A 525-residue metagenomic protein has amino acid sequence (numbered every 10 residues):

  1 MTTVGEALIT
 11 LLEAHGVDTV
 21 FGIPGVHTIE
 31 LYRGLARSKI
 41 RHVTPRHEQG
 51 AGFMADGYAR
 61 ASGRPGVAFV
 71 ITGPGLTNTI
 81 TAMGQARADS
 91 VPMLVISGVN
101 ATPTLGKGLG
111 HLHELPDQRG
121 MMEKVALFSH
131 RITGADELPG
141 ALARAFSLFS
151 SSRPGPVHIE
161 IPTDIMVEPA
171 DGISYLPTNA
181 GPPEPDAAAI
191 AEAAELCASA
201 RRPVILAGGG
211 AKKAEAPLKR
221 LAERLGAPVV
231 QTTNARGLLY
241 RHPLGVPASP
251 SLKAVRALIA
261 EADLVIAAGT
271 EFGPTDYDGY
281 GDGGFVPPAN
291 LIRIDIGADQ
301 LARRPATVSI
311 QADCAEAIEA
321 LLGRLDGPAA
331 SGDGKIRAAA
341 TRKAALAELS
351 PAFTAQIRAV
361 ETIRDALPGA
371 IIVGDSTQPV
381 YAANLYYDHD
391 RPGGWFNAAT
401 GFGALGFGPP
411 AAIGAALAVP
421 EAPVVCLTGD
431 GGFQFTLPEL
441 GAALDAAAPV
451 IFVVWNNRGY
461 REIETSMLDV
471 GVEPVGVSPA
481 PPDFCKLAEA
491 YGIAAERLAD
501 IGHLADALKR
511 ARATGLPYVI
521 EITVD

Functional and structural regions predicted by a protein language model:
M1-L325, T362-D365, P449-F452, A488 (+1 more regions): N-terminal alpha/beta PP-like core and its mobile active-site loop of ThDP/TPP-dependent enzymes
G5-L8, I23-A36, R337-E421: Active-site diphosphate/adenylate-binding microenvironment
G25, E215, R256, A312-A315 (+5 more regions): Conserved structured core elements
H47, K107-L112, A180-E192, A211 (+6 more regions): A general structural motif
T104, G108-H113, I259, L301-A302 (+3 more regions): Thiamine diphosphate
D136, P287-S376, A499-D525: Phosphate/pyrophosphate-binding active-site segments
T163-I165, Q378, V524: Active-site-proximal loop/turn and secondary-structure-junction residues that shape catalytic pockets, frequently
A268, I294, G374, G429-D430 (+1 more regions): Active-site flanking residues adjacent to catalytic metal/cofactor-binding acidic residues
